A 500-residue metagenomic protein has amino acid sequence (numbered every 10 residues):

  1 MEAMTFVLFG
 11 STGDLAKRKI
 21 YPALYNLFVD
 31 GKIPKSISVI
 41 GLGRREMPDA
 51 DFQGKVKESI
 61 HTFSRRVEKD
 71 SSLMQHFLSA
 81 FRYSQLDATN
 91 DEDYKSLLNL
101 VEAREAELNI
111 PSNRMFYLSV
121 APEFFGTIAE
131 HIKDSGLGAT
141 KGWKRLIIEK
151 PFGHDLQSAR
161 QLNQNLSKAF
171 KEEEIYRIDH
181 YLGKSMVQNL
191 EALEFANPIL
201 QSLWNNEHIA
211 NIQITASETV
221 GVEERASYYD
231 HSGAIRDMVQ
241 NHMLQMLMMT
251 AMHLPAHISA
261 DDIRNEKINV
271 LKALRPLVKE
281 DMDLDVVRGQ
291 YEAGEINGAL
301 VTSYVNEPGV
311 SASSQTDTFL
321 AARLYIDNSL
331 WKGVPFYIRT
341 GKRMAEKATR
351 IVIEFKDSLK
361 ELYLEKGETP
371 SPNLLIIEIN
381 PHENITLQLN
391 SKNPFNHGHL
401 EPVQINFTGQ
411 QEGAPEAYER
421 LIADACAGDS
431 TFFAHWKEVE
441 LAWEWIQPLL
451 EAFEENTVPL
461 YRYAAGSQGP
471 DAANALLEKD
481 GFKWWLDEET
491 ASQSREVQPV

Functional and structural regions predicted by a protein language model:
M1-I148, F152-V500: Secretory/organelle targeting and membrane-embedding segments
